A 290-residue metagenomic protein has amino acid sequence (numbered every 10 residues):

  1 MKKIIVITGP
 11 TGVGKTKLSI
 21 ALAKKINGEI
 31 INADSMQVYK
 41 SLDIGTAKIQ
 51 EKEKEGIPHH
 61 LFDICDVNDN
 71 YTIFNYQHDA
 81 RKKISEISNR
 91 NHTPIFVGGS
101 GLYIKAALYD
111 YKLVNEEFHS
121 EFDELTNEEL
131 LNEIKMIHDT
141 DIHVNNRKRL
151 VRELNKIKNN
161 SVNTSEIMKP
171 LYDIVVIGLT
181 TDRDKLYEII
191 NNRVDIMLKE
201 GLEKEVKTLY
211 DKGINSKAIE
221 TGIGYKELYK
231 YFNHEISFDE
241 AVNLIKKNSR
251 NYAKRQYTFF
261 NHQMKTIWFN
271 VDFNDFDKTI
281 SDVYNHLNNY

Functional and structural regions predicted by a protein language model:
M1-Y290: Phosphate/pyrophosphate-binding catalytic cores of soluble transferases and nucleic-acid-acting enzymes
